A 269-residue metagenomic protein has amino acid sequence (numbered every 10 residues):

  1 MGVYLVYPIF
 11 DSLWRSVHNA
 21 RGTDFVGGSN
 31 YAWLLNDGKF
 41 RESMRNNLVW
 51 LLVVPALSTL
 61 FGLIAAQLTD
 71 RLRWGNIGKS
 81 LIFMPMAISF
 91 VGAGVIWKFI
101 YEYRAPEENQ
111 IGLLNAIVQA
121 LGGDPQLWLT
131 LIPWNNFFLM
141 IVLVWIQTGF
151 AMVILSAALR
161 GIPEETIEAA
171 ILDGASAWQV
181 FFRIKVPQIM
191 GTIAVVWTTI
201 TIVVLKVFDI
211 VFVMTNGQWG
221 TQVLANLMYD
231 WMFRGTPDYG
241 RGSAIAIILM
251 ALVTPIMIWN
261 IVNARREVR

Functional and structural regions predicted by a protein language model:
M1-R269: A structural signal for multi-pass alpha-helical bundles of membrane permease subunits that mediate small-molecule
